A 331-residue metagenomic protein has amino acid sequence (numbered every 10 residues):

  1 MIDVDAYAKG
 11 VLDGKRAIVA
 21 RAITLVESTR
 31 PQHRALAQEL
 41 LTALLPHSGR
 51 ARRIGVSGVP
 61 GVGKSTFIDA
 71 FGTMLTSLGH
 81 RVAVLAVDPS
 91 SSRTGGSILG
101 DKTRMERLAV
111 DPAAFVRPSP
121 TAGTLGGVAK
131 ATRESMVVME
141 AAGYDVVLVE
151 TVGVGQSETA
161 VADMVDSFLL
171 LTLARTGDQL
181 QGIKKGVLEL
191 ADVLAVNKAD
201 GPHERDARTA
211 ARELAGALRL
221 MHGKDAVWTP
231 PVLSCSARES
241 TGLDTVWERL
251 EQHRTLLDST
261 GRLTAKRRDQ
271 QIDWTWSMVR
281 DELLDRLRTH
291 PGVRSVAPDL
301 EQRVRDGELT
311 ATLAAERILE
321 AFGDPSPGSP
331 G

Functional and structural regions predicted by a protein language model:
I2, A6-D13, T42, V56 (+7 more regions): Expand to "…catalyze enediolate/carbanion chemistry for C-C bond making/breaking, isomerization, decarboxylation
D3-D13, A17-A51, S57-V62, I68-S157 (+2 more regions): Nucleotide-state-sensitive switch-loop elements of NTP-binding domains
V19-R21, S234, T245-G323: Long, well-ordered amphipathic alpha-helical subdomains in the mid-to-C-terminal portions of large enzyme subunits
A37-S48, I54-P60, T310-G331: Short, charged early-sequence alpha-helical segments and their helix-coil boundaries
I98, S135, A160, M164 (+5 more regions): Alpha-helical scaffold elements adjacent to nucleotide-binding pockets in ATP/GTP-utilizing enzyme cores
V116, V187, V232-S234: Generic preference for hydrophobic
T176-R205: Flexible active-site lid/hinge loop adjacent to a nucleotide/diphosphate and Mg2+-phosphate binding pocket
V193, A199-L257: Canonical P-loop GTPase G-domain recognition
